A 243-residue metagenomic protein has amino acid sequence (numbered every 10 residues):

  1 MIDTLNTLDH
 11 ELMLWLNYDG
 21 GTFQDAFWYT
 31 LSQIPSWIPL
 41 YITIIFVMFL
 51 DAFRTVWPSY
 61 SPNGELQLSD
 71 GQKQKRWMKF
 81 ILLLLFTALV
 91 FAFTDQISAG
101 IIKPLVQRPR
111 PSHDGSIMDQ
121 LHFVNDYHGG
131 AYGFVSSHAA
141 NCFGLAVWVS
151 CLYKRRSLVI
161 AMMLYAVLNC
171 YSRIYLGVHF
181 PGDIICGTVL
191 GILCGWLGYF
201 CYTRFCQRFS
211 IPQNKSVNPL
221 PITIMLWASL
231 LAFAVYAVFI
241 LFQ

Functional and structural regions predicted by a protein language model:
M1-I42, Y60-L68, S98-Y127: N-terminal transmembrane-helix/juxtamembrane module of multi-pass inner/ER membrane proteins
Y18-Y29, Q67, G71-L84, Y175-F180 (+1 more regions): Membrane-helix interfacial "entry" motifs
D19, L50-V56, G100, P104-P109 (+4 more regions): Membrane-interface elements of multi-pass transporters and channels
S32-D51, L85, H138-N141: Hydrophobic alpha-helical transmembrane segments
P39-L40, L89, F93, L190: Hydrophobic alpha-helical transmembrane segments of multipass integral membrane proteins, especially permease/channel
I45-K73, S150-K154, L197-F205: Structural signal for the C-terminal ends of transmembrane alpha-helices and the immediately following loop
N63-N169, F242: Membrane-interface loops
H122-Q243: Membrane-embedded catalytic cores of phosphoryl/pyrophosphoryl-handling enzymes
